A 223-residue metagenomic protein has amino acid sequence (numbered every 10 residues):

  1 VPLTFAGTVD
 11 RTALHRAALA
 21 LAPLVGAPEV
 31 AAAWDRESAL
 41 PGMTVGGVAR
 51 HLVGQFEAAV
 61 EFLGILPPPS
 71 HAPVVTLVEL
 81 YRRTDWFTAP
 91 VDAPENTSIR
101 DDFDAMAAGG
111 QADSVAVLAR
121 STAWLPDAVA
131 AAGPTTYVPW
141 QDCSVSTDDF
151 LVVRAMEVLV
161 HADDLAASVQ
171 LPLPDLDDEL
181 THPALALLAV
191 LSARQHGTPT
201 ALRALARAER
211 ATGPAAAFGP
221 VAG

Functional and structural regions predicted by a protein language model:
P2-P23, P28-P41, E61-D92, S98 (+1 more regions): Structured surface interface patches that mediate subunit assembly and partner/cofactor docking
A39-L52: N-terminal interaction modules that seed assembly of large macromolecular complexes
